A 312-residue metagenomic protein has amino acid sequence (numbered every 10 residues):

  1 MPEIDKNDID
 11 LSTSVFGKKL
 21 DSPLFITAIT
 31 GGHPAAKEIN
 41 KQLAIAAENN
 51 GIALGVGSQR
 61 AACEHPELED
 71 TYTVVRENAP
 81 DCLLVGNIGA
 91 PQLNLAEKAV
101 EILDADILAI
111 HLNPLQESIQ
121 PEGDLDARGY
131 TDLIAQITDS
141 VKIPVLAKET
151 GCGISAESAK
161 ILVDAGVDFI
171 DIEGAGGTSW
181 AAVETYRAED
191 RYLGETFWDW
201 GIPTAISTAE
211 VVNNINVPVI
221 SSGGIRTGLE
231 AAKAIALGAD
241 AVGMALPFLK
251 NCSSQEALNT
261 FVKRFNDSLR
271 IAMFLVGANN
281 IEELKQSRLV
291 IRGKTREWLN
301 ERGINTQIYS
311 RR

Functional and structural regions predicted by a protein language model:
M1-L20, V290-R296, N300-R312: An N-cap/entry alpha-helix motif that binds or orients negatively charged groups
D8-F16, N40-I45, E69-V75, N94-A99 (+1 more regions): Short, charged beta->alpha transition segments
S14-A61: Active-site cofactor/substrate anionic-group-binding motifs, chiefly glycine- and Lys/Arg-rich phosphate-binding loops
K37-E38, P66, Q120-D124, S254-E256: Short, solvent-exposed loop/turn segments at secondary-structure boundaries
A44-N49, E77-L84, A90-S222, G228-K250: Alpha/beta enzyme core
G51-I88: A gly/proline- and charged-residue-enriched helix-loop-helix capping module
N213, E230-A232, A236-I281: Shared catalytic-loop signature of beta/alpha-barrel
R270-E301: Charged C-terminal helix
